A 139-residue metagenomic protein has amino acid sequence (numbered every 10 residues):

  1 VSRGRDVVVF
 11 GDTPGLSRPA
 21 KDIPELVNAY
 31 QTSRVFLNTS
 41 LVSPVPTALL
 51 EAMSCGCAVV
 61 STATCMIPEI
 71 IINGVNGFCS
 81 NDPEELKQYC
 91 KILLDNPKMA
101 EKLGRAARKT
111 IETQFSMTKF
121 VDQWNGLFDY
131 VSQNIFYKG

Functional and structural regions predicted by a protein language model:
V27, L49-S54, P68-E69, V75: Short alpha-helical segment that forms part of, or immediately flanks, the ligand-binding pocket in carbohydrate-active
N28-S33: Short alpha-helical donor nucleotide-sugar binding micro-motif in glycosyltransferases
R34, G56: A short alpha->beta transition loop at the rim of the catalytic pocket in nucleotide-sugar-dependent
L41: Aromatic "clamp/platform" in nucleotide-sugar-dependent glycosyltransferases that forms part of the donor/acceptor
A58-S61: Short hydrophobic beta-strand element within catalytic cores of glycosyltransferases and related nucleotide-activated
N73-E84, I92-K98: Conserved acidic donor-binding segment of nucleotide-sugar-dependent glycosyltransferases
I92, M99-Q114, F120-G126: A short, well-ordered alpha-helix in the C-terminal region of glycosyltransferases
M117-G139: C-terminal alpha-helical cap of glycosyltransferases
